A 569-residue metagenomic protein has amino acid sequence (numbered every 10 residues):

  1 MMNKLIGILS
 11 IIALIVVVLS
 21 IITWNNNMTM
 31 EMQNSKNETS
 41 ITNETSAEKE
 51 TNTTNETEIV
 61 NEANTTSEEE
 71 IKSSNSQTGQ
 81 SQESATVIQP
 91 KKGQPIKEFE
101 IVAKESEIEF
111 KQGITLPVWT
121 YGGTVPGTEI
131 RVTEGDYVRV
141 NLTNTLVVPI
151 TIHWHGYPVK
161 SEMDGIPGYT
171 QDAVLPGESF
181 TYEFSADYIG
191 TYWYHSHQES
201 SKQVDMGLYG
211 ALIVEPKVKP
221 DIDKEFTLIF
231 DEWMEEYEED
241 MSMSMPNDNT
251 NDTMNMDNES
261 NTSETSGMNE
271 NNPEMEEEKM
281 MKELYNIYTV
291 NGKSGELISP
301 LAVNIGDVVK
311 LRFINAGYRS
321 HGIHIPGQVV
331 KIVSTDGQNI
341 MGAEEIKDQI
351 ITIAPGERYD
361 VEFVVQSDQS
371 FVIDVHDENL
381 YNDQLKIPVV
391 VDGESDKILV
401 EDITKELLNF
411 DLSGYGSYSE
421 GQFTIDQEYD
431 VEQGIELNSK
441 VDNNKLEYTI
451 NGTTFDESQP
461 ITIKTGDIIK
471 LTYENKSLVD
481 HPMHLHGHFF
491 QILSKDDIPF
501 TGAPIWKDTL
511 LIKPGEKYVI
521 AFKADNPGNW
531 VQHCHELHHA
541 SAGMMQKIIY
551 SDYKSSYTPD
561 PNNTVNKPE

Functional and structural regions predicted by a protein language model:
M1-L14: N-terminal Sec-pathway targeting helices
S20-Q33, N286: Hydrophobic single-pass membrane-insertion segments
N27-P90, E239, S244, N249-S266 (+1 more regions): N-terminal, intrinsically disordered, polar/charged segments of Gram-positive cell-envelope systems that serve as
I88-I108, F226-D248, M268-P273, G414-N443: Predominantly extracellular/luminal regions of secreted and cell-surface proteins, especially disulfide-bonded
E98, V102-E215, S320-I351, F371-D383 (+5 more regions): Histidine- and aromatic-enriched segments that form or immediately flank copper-ligand environments
M163-I166, D172-L175, P273-D411, D497-T501: Histidine- and aromatic-rich segments of cupredoxin/plastocyanin-like copper-binding domains
P216-F230, E236-E239, D392-Y415, D552-V565: Low-complexity, Pro/Ser/Thr- and charge-rich linker/hinge segments at domain boundaries
E225-D307, I314-G317, K440, Y448: Acidic-aromatic/histidine active-site loop/patch
